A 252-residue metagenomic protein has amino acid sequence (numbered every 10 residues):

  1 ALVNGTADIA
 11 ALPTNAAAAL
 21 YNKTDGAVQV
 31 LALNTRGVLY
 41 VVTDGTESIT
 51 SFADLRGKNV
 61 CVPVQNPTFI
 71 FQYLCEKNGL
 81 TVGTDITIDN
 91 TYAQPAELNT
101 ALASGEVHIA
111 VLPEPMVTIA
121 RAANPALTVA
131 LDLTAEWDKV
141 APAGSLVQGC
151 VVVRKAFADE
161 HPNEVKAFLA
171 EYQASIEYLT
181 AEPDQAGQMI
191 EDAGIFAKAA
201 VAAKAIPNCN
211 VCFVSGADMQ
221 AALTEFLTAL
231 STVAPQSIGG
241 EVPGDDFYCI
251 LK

Functional and structural regions predicted by a protein language model:
A1-A27, L39-T50, A96-A101, P115-A126: Pocket-flanking alpha-helical
D8-I9, V30, H108-I109: Short, Asp-centered acidic motifs that coordinate Mg2+ and/or phosphate in catalytic or ligand-binding sites
T14-A16, Q94-M189: Pocket-lining segment of extracytoplasmic ligand-binding domains
G26-N34, K58-C61, D138-V147: A structural signal for short loop-to-beta-strand junctions that line the ligand-binding cleft of periplasmic/secreted
V30-T50, L146-D159: Hydrophobic/proline-rich hinge and linker segments of small-molecule sensing/allosteric domains, predominantly
S48, F52-I119, D184: Bilobed "Venus flytrap"/periplasmic-binding protein-like clamshell domains and structurally analogous long
A158-V233: Secondary-structure end/capping motifs
T224-K252: Conserved C-terminal helix/tail region of periplasmic/extracytoplasmic solute-binding proteins
